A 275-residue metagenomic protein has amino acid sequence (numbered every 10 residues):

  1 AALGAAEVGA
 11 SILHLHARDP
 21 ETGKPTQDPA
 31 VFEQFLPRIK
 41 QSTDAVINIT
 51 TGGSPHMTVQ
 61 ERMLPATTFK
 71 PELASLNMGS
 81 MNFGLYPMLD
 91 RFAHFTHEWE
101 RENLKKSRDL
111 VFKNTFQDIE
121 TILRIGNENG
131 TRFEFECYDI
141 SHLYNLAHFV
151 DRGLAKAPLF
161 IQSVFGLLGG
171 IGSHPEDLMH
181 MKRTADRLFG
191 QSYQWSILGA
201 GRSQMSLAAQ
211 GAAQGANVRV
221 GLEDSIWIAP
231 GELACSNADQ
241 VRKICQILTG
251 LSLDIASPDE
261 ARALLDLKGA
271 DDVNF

Functional and structural regions predicted by a protein language model:
A1-L15: N-terminal glycine-rich anion-binding loops that anchor highly charged ligand groups
A6-E7, T67, N127, A212: Non-catalytic positions within long, well-ordered alpha-helices that form the structural scaffold/packing of enzyme
S11-E33, V164-G169, I226-P230: Glycine-rich, proline-tolerant flexible connector loops at the mouths of alpha/beta enzymes
S11-I12, R132-E136, L251-E260: Flexible, glycine/charged-enriched surface loops at secondary-structure junctions
G23-I49, I122, G126-E128, M181-G190 (+1 more regions): Alpha-helix-loop-beta-strand connector modules within alpha/beta enzyme cores
P25-F112: Active-site beta->alpha loop and helix N-cap motifs at the rims of alpha/beta catalytic domains
L73-E223: Catalytic alpha/beta core domains of metabolic enzymes, predominantly
Y144, R183-R187, S206-F275: Structured C-terminal cap/extension of enzyme domains
